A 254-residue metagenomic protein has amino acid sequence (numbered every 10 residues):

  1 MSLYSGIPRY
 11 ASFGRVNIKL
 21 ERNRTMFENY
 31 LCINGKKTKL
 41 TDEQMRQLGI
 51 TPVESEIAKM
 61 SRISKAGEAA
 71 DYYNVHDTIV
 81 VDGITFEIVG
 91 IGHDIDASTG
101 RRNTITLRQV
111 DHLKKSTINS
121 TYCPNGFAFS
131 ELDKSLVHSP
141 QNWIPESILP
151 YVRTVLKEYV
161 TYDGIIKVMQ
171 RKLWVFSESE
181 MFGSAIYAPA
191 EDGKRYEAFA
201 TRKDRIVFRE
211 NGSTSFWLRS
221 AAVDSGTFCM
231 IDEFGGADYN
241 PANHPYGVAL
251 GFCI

Functional and structural regions predicted by a protein language model:
S2-R46: Short, low-complexity N-terminal tether/leader segments at secretion or assembly junctions of large, surface-exposed
F27, D42-I254: Collagenous Gly-X-Y triple-helix signature in extracellular proteins
